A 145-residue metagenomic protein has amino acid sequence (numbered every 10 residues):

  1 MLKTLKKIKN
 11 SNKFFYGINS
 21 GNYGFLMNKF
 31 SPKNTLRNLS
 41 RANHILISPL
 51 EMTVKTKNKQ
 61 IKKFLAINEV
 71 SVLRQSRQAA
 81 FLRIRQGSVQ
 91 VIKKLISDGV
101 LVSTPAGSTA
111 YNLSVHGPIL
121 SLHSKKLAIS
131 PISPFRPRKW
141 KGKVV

Functional and structural regions predicted by a protein language model:
M1, G24, Q78, S108-A110: Glycine-rich nucleotide phosphate-binding loop and flanking beta-alpha elements of Rossmann-like dinucleotide-binding
M1-G17, L26-K29: Glycine-rich phosphate/dinucleotide-binding loop and adjoining beta-alpha-beta core of small-molecule
I8-K13, S31-T35, V115-K125: A glycine- and small-aliphatic-rich helix-loop capping segment at beta-alpha/alpha-beta transitions that lines
K13-Y16, L82-R83, G99-L101, K126-A128: Structural motif
G21-G99: Catalytic core of DAGKc-family lipid kinases
K94-L95, L101-R138: Gly/Ser/Thr-rich active-site loops/lids in small-molecule metabolic enzymes that frequently grip phosphoryl groups
K141-V145: Extracellular jelly-roll beta-sandwich "head" domains, especially the C-terminal globular C1q domain
